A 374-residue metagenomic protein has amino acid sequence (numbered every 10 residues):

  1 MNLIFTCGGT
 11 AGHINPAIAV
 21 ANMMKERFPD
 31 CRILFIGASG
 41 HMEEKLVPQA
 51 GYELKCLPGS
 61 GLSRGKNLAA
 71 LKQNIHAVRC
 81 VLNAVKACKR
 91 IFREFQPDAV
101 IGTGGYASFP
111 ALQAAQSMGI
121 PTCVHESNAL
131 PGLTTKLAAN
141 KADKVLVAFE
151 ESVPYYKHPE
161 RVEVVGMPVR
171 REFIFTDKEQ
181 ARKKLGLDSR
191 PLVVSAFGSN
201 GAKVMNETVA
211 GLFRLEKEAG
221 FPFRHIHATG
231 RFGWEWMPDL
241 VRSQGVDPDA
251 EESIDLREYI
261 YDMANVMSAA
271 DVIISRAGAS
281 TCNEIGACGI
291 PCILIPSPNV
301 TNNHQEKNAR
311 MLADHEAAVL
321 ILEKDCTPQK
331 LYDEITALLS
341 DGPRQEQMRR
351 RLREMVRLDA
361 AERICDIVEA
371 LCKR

Functional and structural regions predicted by a protein language model:
L3-T10, E26, D30-N83, V165 (+2 more regions): Conserved nucleotide-sugar phosphate-binding/catalytic loop shared by glycosyltransferases and other
R32-L34, E53, Q116-K178: Active-site-proximal region of nucleotide-activated glycan assembly enzymes, centered on histidine/acidic-rich loops
L46, R64-G65, K178-K183, L187-V272 (+3 more regions): Donor-nucleotide binding loops and adjacent catalytic segments primarily of GT-B fold Leloir glycosyltransferases
Q73, I174-G186, R344: A short helix/loop element that forms part of the nucleotide-sugar donor recognition site in Leloir-type
A87-V100, S108-C123, K136-K141: Glycosyltransferases and closely related glycan-assembly transferases that use nucleotide-activated donors
P97-A99, I260, A264-T281, I290: Acidic donor-binding loop of glycosyltransferase active sites
R344-L358: A short, well-ordered alpha-helix in the C-terminal region of glycosyltransferases
R357-R374: C-terminal alpha-helical cap of glycosyltransferases
